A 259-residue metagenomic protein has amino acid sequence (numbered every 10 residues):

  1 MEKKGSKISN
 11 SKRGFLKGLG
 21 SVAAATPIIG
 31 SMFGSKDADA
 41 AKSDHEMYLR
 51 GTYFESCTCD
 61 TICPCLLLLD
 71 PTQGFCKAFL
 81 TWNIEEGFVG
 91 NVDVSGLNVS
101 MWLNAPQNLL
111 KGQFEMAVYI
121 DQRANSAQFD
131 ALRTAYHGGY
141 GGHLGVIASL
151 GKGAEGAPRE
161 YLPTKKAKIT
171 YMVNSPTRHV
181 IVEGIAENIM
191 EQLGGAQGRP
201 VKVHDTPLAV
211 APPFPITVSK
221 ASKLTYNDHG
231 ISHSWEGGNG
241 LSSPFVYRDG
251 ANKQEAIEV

Functional and structural regions predicted by a protein language model:
M1-G14, S21-S31: N-terminal secretory signal peptides
I8, I29-R50: C-terminal segment of N-terminal export signals and the immediately downstream linker at the start of the mature
L19-G20, C63: Generic short alpha-helical hydrophobic face used as a protein-protein interaction/packing hotspot
H45-V259: Beta-strand-enriched cores of mature, soluble protein domains
